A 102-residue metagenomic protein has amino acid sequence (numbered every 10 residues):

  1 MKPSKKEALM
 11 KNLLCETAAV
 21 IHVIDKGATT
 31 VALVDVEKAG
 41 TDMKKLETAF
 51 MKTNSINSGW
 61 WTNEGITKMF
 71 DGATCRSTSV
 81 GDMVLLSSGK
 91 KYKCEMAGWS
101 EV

Functional and structural regions predicted by a protein language model:
M1-K44: N-terminal disorder-to-order initiation segments that are Gly/Lys/Arg-biased and fold into the first beta/loop/alpha
N12, E16-T17, V36, A49 (+3 more regions): Low-complexity, intrinsically disordered/propeptide-like segments
V20-I21, A49, V84: Generic structural hydrophobic/aromatic packing signal, biased to beta-strands
A39-K68: Short, basic/aromatic beta-hairpin or loop at an interaction surface
W61-N63, K68-D71, D82, K90: Cysteine-nucleophile amide-bond enzymes
T74-V102: Short, compact, well-ordered microdomains
